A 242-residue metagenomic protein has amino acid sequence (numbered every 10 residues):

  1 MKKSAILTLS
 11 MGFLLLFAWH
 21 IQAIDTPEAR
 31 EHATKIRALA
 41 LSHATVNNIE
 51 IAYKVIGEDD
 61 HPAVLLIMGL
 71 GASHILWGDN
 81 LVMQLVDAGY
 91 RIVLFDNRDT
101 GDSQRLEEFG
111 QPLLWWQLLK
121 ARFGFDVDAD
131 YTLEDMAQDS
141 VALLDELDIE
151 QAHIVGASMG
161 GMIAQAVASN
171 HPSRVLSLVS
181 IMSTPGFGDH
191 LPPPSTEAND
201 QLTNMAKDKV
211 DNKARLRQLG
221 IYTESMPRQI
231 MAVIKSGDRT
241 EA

Functional and structural regions predicted by a protein language model:
A29-E50: N-terminal cap/lid segment of alpha/beta-hydrolase-fold proteins
V46-L119: Conserved HGGG/HGGXW glycine-rich cap/lid loop of the alpha/beta-hydrolase fold
M68, A152, G156-S158: Conserved alpha/beta-hydrolase "nucleophile elbow" surrounding the catalytic nucleophile
D96, H153, S177-V179: Residue in the alpha/beta-hydrolase core beta-strand immediately N-terminal to the catalytic nucleophile
A121-A152: Conserved acidic catalytic loop of the alpha/beta-hydrolase fold
M136, I154-G156, I181: Short beta-strand immediately N-terminal to the catalytic nucleophile in serine-hydrolase-like folds
M162-S169, L178-K207: Flexible "cap/lid" loop of the alpha/beta hydrolase fold
K235-A242: Conserved serine/cysteine hydrolase catalytic core
